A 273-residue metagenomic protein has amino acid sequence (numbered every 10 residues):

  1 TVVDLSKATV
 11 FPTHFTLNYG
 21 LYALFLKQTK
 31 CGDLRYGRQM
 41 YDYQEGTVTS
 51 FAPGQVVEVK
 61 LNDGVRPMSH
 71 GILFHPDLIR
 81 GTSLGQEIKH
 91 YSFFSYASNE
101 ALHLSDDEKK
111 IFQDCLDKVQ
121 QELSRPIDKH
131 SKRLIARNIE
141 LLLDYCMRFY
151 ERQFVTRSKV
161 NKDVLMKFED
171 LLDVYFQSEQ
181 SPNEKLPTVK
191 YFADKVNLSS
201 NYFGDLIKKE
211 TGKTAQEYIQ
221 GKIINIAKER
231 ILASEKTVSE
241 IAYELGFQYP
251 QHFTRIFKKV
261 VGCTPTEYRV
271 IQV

Functional and structural regions predicted by a protein language model:
T1-Y41: Generic protein-terminus/edge-of-domain signal
R38-S50: Short acidic-glycine-tyrosine-enriched beta hairpin
G46, Y191-L198, F203, I207 (+3 more regions): Append "Primarily bacterial transcriptional regulators
N62-I127: A hydrophobic/aromatic-rich effector-binding and dimerization subdomain of bacterial HTH-type transcriptional regulators
K110-D170: An amphipathic alpha-helical interaction segment
S158-V196, E217-K236: A short, Lys/Arg-enriched amphipathic alpha-helix from helix-turn-helix/homeodomain DNA-binding modules
K209-Q248, V270-V273: Terminal helix-turn-helix DNA-binding modules in bacterial transcription factors
T254-V273: …primarily DNA-binding HTH/wHTH and HhH modules…
